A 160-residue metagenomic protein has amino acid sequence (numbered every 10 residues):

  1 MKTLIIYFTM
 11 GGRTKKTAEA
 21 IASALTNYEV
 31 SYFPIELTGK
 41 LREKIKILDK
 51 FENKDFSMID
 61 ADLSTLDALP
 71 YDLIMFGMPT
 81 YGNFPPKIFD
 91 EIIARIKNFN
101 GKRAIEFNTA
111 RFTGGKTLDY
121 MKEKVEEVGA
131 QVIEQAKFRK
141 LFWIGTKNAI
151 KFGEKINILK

Functional and structural regions predicted by a protein language model:
M1-E91, V128, I150, E154-K160: N-terminal beta1-alpha1-beta2 submodule of the flavodoxin-like/Rossmannoid cofactor-binding fold
M1-K2, G101-I105: Short, surface-exposed connector motifs at secondary-structure boundaries
L69-Y71, F99-K102: Short, proline-enriched alpha-helix->beta-strand connector loops that line the catalytic pocket of alpha/beta-hydrolase
F89-I93, D119-K122: "Short basic amphipathic alpha-helical interaction patches in structured regions
R95-G101, T113: Short, conserved loop/helix-junction motifs that constitute active-site signature segments in enzyme catalytic cores
I105-R139, W143-K147: Short, glycine-/small-residue-rich phosphate/pyrophosphate-handling segment
